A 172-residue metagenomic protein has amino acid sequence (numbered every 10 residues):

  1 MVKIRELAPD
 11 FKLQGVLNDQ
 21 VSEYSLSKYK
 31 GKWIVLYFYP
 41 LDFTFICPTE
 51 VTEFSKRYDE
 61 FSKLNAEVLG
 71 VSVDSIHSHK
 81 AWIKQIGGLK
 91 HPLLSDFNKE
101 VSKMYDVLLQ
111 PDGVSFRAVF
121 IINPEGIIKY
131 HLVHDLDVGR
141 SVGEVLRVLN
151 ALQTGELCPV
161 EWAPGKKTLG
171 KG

Functional and structural regions predicted by a protein language model:
M1-G172: Chalcogenol-based redox active-site neighborhoods
